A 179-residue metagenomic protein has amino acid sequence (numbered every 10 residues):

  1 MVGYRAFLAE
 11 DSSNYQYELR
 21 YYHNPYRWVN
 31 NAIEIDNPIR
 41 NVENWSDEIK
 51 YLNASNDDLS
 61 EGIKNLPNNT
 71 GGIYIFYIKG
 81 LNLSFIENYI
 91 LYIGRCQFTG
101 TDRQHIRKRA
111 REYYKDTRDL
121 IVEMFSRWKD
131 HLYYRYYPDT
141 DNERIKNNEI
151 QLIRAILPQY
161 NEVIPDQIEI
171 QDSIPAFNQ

Functional and structural regions predicted by a protein language model:
M1-L91, R95-Q179: Boundary/linker segments flanking structured domains
